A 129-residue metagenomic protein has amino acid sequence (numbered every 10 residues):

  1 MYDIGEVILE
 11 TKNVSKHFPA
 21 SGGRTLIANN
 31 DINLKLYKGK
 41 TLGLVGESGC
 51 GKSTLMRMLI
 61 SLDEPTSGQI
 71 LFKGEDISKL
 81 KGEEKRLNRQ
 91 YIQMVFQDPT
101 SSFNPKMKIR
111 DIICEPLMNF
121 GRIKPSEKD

Functional and structural regions predicted by a protein language model:
M1-D129: ABC transporter nucleotide-binding domains
